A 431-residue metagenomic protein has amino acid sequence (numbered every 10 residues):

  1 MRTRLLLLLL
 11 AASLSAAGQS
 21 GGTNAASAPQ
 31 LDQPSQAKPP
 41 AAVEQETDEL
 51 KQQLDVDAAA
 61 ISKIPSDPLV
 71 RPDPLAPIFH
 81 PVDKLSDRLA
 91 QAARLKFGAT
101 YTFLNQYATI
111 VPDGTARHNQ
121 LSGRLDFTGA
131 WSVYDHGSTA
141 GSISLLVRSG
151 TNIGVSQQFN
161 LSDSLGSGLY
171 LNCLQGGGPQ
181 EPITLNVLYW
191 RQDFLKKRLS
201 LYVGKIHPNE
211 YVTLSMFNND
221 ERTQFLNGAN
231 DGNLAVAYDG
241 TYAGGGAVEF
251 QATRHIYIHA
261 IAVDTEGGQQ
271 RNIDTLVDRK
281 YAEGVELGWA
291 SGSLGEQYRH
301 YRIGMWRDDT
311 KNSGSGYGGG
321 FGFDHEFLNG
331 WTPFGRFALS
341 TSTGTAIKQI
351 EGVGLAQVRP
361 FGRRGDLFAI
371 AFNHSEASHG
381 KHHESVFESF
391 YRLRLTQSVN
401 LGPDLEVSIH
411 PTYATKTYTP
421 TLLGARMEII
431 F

Functional and structural regions predicted by a protein language model:
A16-T109, G114-A116, S132-S138: N-terminal periplasmic/intermembrane-space "pro-region" immediately following the signal or transit peptide
A90, G129-D135, Q192-F194, K205 (+8 more regions): Residue-level signature of outer-membrane beta-barrel architecture
L95, H136-G141, K197-L201, H255-A260 (+4 more regions): Repeated loop/turn-to-beta-strand initiation elements of outer-membrane beta-barrel proteins
A99-N105, I143-S149, L201-K205, A260-D264 (+7 more regions): Transmembrane beta-barrel strands of outer-membrane/channel proteins
G114-L121, G178-Q180, V236-Y238, D274-K280 (+4 more regions): Replace "Gram-negative outer membrane beta-barrel proteins" with "bacterial and organellar outer membrane beta-barrel
Q157-Y189, K196-E286: Surface-exposed coil loops of outer-membrane beta-barrel proteins
V285-S378, S389: Detector for outer-membrane/organellar transmembrane beta-barrel domains, recognizing the amphipathic beta-strand
T419-F431: Outer-membrane beta-barrel "beta-signal"
